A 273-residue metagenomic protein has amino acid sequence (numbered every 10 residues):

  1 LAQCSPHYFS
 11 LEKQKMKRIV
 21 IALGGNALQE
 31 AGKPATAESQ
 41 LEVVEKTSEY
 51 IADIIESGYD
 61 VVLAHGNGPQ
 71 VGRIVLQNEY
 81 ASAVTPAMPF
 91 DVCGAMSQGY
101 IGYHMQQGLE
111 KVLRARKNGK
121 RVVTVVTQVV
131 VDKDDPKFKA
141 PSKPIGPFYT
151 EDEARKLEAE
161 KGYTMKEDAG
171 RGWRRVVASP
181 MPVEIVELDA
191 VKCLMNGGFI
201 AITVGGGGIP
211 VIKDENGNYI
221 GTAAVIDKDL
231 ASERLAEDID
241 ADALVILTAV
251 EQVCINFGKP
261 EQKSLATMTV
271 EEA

Functional and structural regions predicted by a protein language model:
L1-K15: Short, Lys/Arg-enriched N-terminal segments with co-localized hydrophobic residues within the first ~10-30 amino acids
M16-A64, I74-E79, C193-N196: N-terminal glycine-/serine-/threonine-rich phosphate-binding loop
V20-A22, D60-R73, R121-V126, A201-V204 (+1 more regions): Short beta-strand segments at enzyme active-site cores
A22-Q29, I185, K192-L230: Catalytic-site beta-strand/loop segments enriched in glycine and acidic/polar residues
Q40-T47, M88, C193, G217-V245 (+1 more regions): Gly/Ser/Thr-rich active-site loops/lids in small-molecule metabolic enzymes that frequently grip phosphoryl groups
G68, G72-A83, G258-P260: Glycine-rich loop at the start of a catalytic domain that most often binds anionic cofactors/ligands
A81-I200: Ligand-binding beta-strand-loop-alpha-helix segment within the catalytic cores of soluble metabolic enzymes
G208, I239-F257: Glycine-rich phosphate/pyrophosphate-binding loops and their adjacent beta-strand/loop elements at enzyme active sites
